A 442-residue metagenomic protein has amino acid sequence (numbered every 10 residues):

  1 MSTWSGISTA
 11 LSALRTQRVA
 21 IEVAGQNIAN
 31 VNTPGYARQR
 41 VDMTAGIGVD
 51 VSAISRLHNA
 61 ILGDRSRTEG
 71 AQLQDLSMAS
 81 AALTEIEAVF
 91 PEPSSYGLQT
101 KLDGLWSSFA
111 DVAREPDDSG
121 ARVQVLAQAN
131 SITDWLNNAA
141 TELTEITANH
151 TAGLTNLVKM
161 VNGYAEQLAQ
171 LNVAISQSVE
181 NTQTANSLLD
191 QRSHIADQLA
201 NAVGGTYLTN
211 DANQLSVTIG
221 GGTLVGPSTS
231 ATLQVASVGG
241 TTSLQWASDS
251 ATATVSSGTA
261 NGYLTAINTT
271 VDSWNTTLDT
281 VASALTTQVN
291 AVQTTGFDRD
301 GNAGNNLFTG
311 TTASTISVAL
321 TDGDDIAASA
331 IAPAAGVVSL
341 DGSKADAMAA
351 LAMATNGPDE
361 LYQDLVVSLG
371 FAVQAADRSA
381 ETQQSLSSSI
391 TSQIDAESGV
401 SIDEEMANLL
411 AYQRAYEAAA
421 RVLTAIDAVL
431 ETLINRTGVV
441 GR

Functional and structural regions predicted by a protein language model:
M1-R442: S/T-rich, low-complexity, solvent-exposed segments of bacterial secretion/appendage proteins
